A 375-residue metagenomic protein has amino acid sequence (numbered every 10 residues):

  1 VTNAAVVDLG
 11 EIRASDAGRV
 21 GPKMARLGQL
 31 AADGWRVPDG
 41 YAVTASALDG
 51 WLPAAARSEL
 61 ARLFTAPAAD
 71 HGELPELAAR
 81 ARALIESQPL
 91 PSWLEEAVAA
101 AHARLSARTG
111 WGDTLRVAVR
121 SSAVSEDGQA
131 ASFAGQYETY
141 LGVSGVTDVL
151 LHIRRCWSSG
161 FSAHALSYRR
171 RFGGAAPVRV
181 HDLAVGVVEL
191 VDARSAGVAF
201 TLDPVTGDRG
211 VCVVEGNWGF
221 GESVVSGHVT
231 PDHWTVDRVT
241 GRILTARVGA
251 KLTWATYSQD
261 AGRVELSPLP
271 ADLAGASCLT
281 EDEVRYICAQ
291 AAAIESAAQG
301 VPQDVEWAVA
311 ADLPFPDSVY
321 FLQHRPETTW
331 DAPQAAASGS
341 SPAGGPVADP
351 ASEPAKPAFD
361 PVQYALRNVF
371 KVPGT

Functional and structural regions predicted by a protein language model:
V1-D33, D39, V43-L48, L52 (+5 more regions): Conserved divalent-metal-coordinating catalytic cores that perform phosphate/pyrophosphate/nucleotidyl transfer
T44, G50-T206, V264-A297, V301 (+1 more regions): Extended, highly charged
